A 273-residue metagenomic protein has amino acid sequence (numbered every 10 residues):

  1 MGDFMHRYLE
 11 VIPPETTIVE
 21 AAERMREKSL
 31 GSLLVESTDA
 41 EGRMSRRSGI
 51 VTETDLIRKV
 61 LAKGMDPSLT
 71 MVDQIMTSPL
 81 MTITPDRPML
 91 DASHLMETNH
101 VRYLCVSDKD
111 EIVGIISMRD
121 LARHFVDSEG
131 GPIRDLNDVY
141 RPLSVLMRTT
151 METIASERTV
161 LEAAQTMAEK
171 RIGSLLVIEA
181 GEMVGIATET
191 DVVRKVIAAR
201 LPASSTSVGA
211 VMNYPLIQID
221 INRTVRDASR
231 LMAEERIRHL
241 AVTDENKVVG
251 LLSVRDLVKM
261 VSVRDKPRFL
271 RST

Functional and structural regions predicted by a protein language model:
M1-R7, R47-M81, L90-S93, E97 (+4 more regions): Tandem CBS (Bateman) regulatory domains
M1-S48, S144, D265, R271: Hydrophobic, helix-prone linear segments
I12-L30, S37, T82-H100, S107 (+6 more regions): The conserved cystathionine-beta-synthase
A22-R24, S37-R43, I57-K63, S128-R134 (+3 more regions): Short, functional N-terminal and low-complexity linear motifs
M25-K28, L33-T54, M96, L104-R119 (+4 more regions): A glycine-centered beta-loop-beta connector
